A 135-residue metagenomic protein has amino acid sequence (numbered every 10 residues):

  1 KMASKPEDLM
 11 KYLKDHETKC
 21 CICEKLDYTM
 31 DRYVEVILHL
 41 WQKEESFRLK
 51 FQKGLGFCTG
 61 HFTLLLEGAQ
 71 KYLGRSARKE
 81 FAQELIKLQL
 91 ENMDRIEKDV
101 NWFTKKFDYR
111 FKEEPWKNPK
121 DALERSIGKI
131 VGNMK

Functional and structural regions predicted by a protein language model:
K1-L9, L66-A69, A77, E84-D121 (+1 more regions): Intrinsically disordered, flexible peripheral segments
M2-Y12, W41-R48: Short, intrinsically disordered, charge-biased short linear motifs at domain edges
L13-E17, F51-G54: Short metal-coordination and nucleic-acid-contact micro-motifs, chiefly zinc-binding Cys/His arrays
C20-C23: Short cysteine-rich clusters marking metal-coordination/redox-active sites
K25-L49: Short recognition patches in nucleic-acid-associated and regulatory proteins
R48-L73: Short metal-binding segments enriched for Cys and/or His
I127-K135: Extended, basic/acidic-rich, low-complexity regulatory helices/tails in eukaryotic proteins
